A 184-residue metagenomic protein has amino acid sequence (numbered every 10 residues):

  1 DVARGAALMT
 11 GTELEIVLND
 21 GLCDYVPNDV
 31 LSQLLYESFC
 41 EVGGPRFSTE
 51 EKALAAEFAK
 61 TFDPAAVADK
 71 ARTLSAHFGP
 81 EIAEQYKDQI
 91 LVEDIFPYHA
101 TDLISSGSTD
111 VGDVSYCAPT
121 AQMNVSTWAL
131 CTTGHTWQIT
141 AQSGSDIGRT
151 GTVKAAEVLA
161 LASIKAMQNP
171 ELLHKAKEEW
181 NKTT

Functional and structural regions predicted by a protein language model:
D1-T184: Metal-dependent amide/peptide-bond hydrolase catalytic core, centered on the "pita-bread" metallohydrolase fold
